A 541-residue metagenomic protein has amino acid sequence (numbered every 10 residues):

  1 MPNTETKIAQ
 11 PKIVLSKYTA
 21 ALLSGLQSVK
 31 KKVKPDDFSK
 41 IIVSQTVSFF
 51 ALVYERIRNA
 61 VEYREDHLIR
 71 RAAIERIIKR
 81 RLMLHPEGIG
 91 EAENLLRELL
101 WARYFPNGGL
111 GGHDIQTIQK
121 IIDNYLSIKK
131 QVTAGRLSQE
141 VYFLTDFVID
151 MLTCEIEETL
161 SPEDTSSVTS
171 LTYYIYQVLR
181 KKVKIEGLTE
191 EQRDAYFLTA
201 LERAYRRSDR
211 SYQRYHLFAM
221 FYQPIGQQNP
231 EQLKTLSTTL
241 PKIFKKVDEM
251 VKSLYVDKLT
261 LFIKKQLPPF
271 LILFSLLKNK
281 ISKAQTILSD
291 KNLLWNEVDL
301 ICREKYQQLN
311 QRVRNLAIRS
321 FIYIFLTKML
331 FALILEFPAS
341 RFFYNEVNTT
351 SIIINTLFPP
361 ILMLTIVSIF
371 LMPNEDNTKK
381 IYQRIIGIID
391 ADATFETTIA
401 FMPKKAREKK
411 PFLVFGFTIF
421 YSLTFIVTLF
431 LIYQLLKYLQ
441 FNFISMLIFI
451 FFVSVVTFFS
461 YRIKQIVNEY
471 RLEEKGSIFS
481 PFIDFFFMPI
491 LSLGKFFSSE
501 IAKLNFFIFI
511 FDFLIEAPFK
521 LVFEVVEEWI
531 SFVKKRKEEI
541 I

Functional and structural regions predicted by a protein language model:
M1-N279: Soluble N-terminal domains of membrane-associated systems
F50, Y54, R58, Y174-I175 (+5 more regions): Generic hydrophobic, helix-prone segments enriched in Leu/Val/Ile
L84-H85, P106-N107, I128-V132, T159 (+17 more regions): Short secondary-structure junctions and interdomain/linker hinges
K184, L188-R193, R210, T286 (+3 more regions): Alpha-helix capping and helix-coil boundary motifs
M220-P241, K246, I281-K283, R314-M329 (+2 more regions): Alpha-helical transmembrane segments of integral membrane proteins, especially early/N-terminal helices
K242-T286, L330, F342-N377, K437-Y438: Membrane-anchoring/interfacial helices and their immediately flanking loops in integral membrane proteins
F262-I324, K328-E346, K380, R384-I389 (+1 more regions): Membrane-proximal, non-transmembrane alpha-helical segments
R314, I318, I322, F342 (+1 more regions): Generic detector of multi-pass transmembrane helix bundles and their immediately adjacent loops in polytopic membrane
